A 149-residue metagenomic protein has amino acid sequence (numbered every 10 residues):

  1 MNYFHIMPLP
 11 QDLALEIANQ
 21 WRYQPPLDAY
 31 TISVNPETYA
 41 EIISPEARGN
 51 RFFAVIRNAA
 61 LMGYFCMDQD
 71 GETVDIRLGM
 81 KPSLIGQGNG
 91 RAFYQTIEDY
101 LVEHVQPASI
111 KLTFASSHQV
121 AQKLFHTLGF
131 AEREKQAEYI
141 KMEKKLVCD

Functional and structural regions predicted by a protein language model:
M1-L15, L146-D149: Conserved N-terminal entry element of GNAT/NAT acetyltransferase domains
P8-R77, K81-S83, Y100, R133-Q136: Acetyl-CoA-dependent GNAT
T73, E103-F114: Conserved GNAT acetyl-CoA-binding A-motif
R77-N89, F114-A115: A short, internal acetyl-CoA/4′-phosphopantetheine-binding micro-motif in the GNAT/acyltransferase core
G86-Y100, K123, T127: Conserved acetyl-CoA-binding loop-helix of GNAT-fold acetyltransferases
K111-Q122, I140: Conserved beta-strand-loop-alpha-helix junction that forms the acyl-donor binding cleft
